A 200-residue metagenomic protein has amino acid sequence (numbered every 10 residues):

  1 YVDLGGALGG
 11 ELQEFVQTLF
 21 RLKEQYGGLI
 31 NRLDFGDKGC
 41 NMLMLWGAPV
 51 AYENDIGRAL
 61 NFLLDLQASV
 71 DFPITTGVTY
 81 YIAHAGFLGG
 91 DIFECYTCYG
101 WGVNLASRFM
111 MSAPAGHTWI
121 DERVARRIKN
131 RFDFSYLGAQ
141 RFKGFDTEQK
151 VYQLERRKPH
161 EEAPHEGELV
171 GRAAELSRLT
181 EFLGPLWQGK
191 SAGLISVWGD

Functional and structural regions predicted by a protein language model:
Y1-D3, G27-R58, A68-W101: Catalytic core of nucleotidyl cyclases, primarily class III adenylyl/guanylyl cyclases
L4-F20: Conserved long alpha-helical elements within nucleotide-processing catalytic cores of c-di-GMP signaling and class III
T18-Q25, L29, F62-S69, R108-S112 (+2 more regions): Amphipathic alpha-helical regulatory segments at dimerization interfaces that relay allosteric signals between sensory
A59, L179, V197: Conserved RecA-like P-loop NTPase ATPase core
Q67-T79, W101-E122: Catalytic/regulatory signature loops of cyclic-dinucleotide turnover enzymes and related class III nucleotidyl cyclases
A83, F93, T97, S112-E175 (+1 more regions): Cytosolic regulatory/linker segments at or just downstream of nucleotide-handling modules in signal-transduction
G184-A192: Phosphate-binding P-loop
A192-D200: Walker A/P-loop nucleotide-binding motif
